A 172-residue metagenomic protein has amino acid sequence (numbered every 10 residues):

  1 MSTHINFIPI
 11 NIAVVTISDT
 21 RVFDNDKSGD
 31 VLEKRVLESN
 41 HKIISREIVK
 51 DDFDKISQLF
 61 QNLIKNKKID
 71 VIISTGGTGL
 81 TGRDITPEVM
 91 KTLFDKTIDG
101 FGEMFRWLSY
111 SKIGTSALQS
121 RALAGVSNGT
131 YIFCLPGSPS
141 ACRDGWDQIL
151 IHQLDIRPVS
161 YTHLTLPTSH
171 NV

Functional and structural regions predicted by a protein language model:
S2-D51: Glycine-rich phosphate/diphosphate-binding loop of Rossmann-like nucleotide-binding domains
H4-F7, K65, L123-S127: Solvent-exposed alpha-helices and their adjacent loops that cap or buttress functional pockets in soluble metabolic
V15-T16, S74-T75, C134-P136: Short beta-strand segments
D24-D26, G82-I85, D144-G145: Short glycine-/acidic-enriched loop or helix-start segments at secondary-structure transitions that form or flank
L37-E38, I44-T97: N-terminal small/polar loop signature for handling phosphorylated ligands or for N-terminal nucleophile
E88-I151, D155-S160: Glycine-rich phosphate/nucleotide-binding loop
T162-T168: Conserved small/polar residues in nucleotide/adenosyl-binding loops
